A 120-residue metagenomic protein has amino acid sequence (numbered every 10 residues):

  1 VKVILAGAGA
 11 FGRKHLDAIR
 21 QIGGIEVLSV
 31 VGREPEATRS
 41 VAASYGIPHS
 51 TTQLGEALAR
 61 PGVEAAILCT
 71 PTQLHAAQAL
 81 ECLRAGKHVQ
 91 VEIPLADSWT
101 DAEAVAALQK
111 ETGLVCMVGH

Functional and structural regions predicted by a protein language model:
V1-Y45: N-terminal Rossmann-like dinucleotide-binding module
A6, E92, G119: Short hydrophobic "strand-cap" motifs at the C-terminus of beta-strands
Q21, R84-G86, E111: Residues at the C-terminal ends
I25, E64, K87, G113-V115: Short, well-ordered coil/turn segments that N-cap beta-strands
G32, C69-T70, V118: Conserved residues at beta->alpha junctions
Y45-A106: Beta-loop-alpha module in the N-terminal Rossmann-like domain of NAD(P)-dependent dehydrogenases, especially those
A104-H120: Rossmann-fold dehydrogenase core element
